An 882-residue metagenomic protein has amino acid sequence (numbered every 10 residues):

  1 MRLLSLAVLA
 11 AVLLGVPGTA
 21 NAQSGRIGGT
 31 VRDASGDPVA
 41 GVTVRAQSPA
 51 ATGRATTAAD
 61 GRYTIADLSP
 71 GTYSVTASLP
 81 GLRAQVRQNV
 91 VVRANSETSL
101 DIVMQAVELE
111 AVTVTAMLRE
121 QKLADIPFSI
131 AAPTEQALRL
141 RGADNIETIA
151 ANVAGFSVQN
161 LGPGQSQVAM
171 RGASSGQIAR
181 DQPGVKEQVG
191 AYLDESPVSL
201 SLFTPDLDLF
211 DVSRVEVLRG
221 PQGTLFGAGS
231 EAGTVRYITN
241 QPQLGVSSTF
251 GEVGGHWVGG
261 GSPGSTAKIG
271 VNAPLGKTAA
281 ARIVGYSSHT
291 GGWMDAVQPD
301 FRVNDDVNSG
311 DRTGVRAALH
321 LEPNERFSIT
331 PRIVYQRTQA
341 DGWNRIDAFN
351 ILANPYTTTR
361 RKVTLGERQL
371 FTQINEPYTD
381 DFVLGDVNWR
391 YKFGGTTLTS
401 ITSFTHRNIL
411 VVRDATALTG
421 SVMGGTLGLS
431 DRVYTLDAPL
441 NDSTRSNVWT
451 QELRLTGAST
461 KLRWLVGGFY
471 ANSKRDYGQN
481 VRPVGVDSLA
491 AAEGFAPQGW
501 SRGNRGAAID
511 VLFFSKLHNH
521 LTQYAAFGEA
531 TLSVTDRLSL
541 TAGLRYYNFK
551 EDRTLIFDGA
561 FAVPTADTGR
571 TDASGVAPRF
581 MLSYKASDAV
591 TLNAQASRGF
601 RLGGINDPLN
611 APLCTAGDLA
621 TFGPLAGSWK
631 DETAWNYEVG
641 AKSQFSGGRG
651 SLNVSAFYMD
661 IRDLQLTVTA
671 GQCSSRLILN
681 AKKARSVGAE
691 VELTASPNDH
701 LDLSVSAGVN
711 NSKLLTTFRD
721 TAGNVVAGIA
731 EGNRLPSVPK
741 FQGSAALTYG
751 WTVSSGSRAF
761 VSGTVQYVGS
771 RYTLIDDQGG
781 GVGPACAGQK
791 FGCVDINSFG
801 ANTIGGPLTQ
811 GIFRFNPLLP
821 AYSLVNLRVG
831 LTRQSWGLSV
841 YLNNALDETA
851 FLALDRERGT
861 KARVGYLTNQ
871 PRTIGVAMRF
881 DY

Functional and structural regions predicted by a protein language model:
L3, G18-A111: Periplasm-facing N-terminal accessory domains of Gram-negative outer-membrane beta-barrel systems
R83, N89-L100, T113-R119, A124-D181 (+2 more regions): Periplasmic N-terminal accessory/gating domains of Gram-negative outer-membrane beta-barrel systems
K186-Q188, F210-R219, T224-V315, R326-F327 (+4 more regions): Outer-membrane beta-barrel translocator/receptor signature
K268, D386-F393, T397-S403, R407-A415 (+6 more regions): Membrane-embedded beta-barrel scaffold of Gram-negative outer-membrane proteins
N304, G310-L465, A471-K474, S651-N653: Outer-membrane beta-barrel domain signature, strongest for Gram-negative TonB-dependent receptors and also present
H320-N324, L455-T456, K461, G467-A471 (+1 more regions): Structural signature of Gram-negative outer-membrane beta-barrels, strongest in the C-terminal barrel of TonB-dependent
R463-L465, D536-L540, S651-N653, Y658-D660 (+2 more regions): Gram-negative outer-membrane beta-barrel transporters
V765-C786, G830-Y882: C-terminal beta-signal and adjacent terminal beta-strands/loops of Gram-negative outer-membrane beta-barrel proteins
